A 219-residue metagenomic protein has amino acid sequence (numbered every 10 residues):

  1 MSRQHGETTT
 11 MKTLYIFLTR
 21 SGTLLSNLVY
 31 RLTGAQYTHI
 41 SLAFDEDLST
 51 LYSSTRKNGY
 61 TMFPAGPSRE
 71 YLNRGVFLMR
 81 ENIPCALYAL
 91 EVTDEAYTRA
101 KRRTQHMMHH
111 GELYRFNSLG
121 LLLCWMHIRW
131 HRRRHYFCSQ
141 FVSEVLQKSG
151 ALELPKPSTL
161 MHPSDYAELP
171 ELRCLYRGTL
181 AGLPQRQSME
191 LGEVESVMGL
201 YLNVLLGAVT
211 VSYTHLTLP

Functional and structural regions predicted by a protein language model:
M1-T10: Short, Lys/Arg-enriched N-terminal segments with co-localized hydrophobic residues within the first ~10-30 amino acids
M11-A35, Y166, G178-V209: Donor-binding and catalytic core of enzymes assembling or modifying cell-surface/extracellular glycoconjugates
T19-A89, L123-H127: Glycine-rich catalytic cores of cysteine/serine-nucleophile enzymes that process amide/ester linkages in cell-envelope
G22, S26-N27, G59-F63, K148-G182: Catalytic cysteine-centered active-site loop
L25-L32, M79-T159: Active-site nucleophile-His-acid catalytic modules used for acyl/amide transfer and hydrolysis across diverse enzymes
R74-C85, P157-E168, V197-S212: Short, highly charged low-complexity linear segments
Y213-P219: Conserved small/polar residues in nucleotide/adenosyl-binding loops
